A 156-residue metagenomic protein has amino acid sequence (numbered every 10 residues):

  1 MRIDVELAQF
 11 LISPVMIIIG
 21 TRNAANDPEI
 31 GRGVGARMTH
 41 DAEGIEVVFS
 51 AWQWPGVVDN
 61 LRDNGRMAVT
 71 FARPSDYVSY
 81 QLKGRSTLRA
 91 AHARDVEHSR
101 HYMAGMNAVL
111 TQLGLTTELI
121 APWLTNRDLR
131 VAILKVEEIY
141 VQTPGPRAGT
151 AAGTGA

Functional and structural regions predicted by a protein language model:
M1-M16: Short, basic/aromatic recognition patches
M1-V5, S50-G56, T117: Charged, amphipathic alpha-helical segments
E6-A8, V58, L119-L124: A generic local secondary-structure boundary/capping motif
I12-S50, Y80: Short beta-strand segments
T21-A25, F71-S75, E138: Short acidic, glycine-rich loop/turn motifs
G35-D76: A short mixed-secondary-structure module that forms the rim of ligand-binding clefts
S79-A156: Charged, gly/pro-rich active-site loop segments
